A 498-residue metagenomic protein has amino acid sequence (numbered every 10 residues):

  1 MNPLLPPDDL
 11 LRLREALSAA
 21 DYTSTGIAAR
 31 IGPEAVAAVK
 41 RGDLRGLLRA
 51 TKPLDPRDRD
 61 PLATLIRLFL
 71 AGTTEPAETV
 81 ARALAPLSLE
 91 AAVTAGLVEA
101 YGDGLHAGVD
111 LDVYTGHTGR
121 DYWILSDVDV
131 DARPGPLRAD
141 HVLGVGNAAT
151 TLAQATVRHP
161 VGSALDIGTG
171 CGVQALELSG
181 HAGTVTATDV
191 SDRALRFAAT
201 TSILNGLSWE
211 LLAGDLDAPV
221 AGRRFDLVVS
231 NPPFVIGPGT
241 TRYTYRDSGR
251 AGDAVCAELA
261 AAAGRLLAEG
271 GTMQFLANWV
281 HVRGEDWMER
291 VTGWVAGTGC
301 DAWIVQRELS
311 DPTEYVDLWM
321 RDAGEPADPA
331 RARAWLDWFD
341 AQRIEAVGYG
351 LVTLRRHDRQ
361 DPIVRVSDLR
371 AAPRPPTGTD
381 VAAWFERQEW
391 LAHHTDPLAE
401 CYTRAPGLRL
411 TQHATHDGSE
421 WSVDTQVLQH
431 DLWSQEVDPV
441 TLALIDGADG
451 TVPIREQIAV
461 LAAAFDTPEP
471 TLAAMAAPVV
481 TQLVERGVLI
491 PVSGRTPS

Functional and structural regions predicted by a protein language model:
M1-T64, A107, A132, R359-D446 (+1 more regions): Acidic, low-complexity/disordered tracts enriched in E/D and polar residues
P61-V109, Q154-V157, L165, G170 (+4 more regions): Long, charge-rich, low-complexity alpha-helical segments
E99-A164, T169-G180: SAM-dependent Rossmann-like transferase core, predominantly class I methyltransferases with a strong bias toward
G146-S230, I236: Conserved SAM/SAH cofactor-binding pocket of Class I
S191, G252-Q306: Conserved Class I SAM-dependent methyltransferase catalytic core
P232-E258: Mobile active-site "lid"/loop adjacent to the S-adenosyl-L-methionine
N278-R283, R307-R321: Conserved catalytic loop of SAM-dependent methyltransferase domains
P312-F385: Flexible, glycine-/basic-rich loop-and-beta segments that form/coincide with the SAM-dependent methyltransferase
